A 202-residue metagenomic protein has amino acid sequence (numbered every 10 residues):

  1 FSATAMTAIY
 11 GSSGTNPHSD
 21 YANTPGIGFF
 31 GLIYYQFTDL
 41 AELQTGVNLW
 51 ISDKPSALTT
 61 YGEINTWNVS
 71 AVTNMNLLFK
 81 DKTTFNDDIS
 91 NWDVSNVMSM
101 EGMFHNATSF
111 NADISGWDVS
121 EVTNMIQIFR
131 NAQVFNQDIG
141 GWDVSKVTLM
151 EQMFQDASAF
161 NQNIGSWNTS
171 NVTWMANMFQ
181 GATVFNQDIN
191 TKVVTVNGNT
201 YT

Functional and structural regions predicted by a protein language model:
F1-T202: Negatively charged
